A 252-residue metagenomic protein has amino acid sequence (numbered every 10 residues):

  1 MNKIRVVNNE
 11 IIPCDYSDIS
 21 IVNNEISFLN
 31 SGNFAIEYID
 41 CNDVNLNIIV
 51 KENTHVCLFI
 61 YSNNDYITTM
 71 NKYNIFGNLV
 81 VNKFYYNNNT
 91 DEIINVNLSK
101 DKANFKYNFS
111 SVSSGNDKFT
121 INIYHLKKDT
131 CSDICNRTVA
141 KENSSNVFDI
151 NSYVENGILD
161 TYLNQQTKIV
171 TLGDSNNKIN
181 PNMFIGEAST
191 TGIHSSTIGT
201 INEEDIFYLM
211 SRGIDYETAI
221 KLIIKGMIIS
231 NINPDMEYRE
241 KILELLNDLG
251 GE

Functional and structural regions predicted by a protein language model:
K3-F207, S211-I214, I228-I229, M236-E252: Conserved beta-strand/loop scaffold segments within soluble protein domains that form the structured core and edges
A219: Extracellular glycan-modifying ectodomains
L222-I223: Short alpha-helical scaffolding segments that buttress acidic/His motifs in well-ordered protein cores
